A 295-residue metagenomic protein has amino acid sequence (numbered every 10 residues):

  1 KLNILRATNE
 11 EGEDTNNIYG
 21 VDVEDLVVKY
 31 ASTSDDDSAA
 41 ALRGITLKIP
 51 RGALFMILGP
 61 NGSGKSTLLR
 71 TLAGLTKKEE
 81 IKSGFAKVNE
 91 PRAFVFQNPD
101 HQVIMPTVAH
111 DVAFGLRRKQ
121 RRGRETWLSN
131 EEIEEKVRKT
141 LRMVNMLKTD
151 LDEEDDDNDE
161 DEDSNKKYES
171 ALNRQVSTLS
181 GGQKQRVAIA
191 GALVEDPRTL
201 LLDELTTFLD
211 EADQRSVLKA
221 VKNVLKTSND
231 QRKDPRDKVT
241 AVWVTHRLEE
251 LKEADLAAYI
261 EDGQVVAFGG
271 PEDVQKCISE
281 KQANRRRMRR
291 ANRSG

Functional and structural regions predicted by a protein language model:
L58-P60: The feature captures the beta-strand-to-loop junction immediately N-terminal to the Walker
S129-S170: Conserved ABC ATPase "signature" region
Q175-L179, Q183: Conserved ABC ATPase signature
I189, V217: Hydrophobic anchor residue at the start of the ABC signature
D196: Conserved catalytic motifs of ABC-family nucleotide-binding domains
L200-E204: Catalytic Walker B motif of ABC-type/P-loop ATPase nucleotide-binding domains
Q264-R289: Conserved beta-strand-loop-alpha-helix hinge in the C-terminal portion of ABC ATPase nucleotide-binding domains
